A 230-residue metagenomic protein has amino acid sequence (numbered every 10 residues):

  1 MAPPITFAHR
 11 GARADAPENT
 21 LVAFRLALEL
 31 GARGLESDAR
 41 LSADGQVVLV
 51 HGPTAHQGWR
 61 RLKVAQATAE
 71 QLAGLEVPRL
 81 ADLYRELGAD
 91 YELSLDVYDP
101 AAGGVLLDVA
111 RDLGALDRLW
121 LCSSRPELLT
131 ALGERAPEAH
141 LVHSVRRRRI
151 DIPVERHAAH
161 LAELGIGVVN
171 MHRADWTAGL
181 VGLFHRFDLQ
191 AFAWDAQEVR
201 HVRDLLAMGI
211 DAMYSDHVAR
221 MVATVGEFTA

Functional and structural regions predicted by a protein language model:
M1-G11, A178: N-terminal amphipathic alpha-helix/helix-capping segment at the start of soluble metabolic enzymes
P3-T6, R33-G34, A39-E92, V142-V145 (+1 more regions): An active-site metal/cofactor-coordinating segment within enzyme catalytic domains
H9-R10, H51, H185: Histidine-centered active-site/metal-ligand motif
A12, A39-L41, T54-A55, D99 (+1 more regions): Short, glycine/acidic-enriched loop or turn micro-motifs at the edges of active sites
A14-E18: Active-site metal-coordination segments of metallo-dependent hydrolases
L26-L41, L161-V169: Catalytic domains of carbohydrate-active enzymes, especially glycoside hydrolases
L80-A230: Short loop-to-alpha-helix "cap/lid" segments that border enzyme active sites across diverse enzyme classes
